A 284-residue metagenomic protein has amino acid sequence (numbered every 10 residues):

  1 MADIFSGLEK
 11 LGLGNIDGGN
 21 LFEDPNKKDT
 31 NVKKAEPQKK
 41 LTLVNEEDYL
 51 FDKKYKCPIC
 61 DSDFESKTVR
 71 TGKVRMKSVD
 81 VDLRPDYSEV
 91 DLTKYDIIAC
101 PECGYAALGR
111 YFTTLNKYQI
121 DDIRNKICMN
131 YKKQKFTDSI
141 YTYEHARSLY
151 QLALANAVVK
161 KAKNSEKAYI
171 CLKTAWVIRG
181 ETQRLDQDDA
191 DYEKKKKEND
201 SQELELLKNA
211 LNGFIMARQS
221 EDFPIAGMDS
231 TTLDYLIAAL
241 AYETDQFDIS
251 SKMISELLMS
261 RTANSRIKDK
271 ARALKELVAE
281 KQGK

Functional and structural regions predicted by a protein language model:
C57-D61, C100-C103: Short cysteine-rich clusters marking metal-coordination/redox-active sites
S62-V90: Short recognition patches in nucleic-acid-associated and regulatory proteins
A107, A153, K160, A210 (+3 more regions): Alpha-helical solenoid scaffolds that mediate protein-protein interactions, centered on TPR/SEL1-like repeats but also
N125-L154, V159-K195, M228-L240: Amphipathic alpha-helical repeat scaffolds of TPR domains
E166, Q202, L206-N209, D222-S230 (+1 more regions): Structural signature of alpha-solenoid helical repeat junctions
K173, T232-A239, E243, D269-L277 (+1 more regions): "A position-specific structural signal for the A-helix of alpha-solenoid helical repeats
